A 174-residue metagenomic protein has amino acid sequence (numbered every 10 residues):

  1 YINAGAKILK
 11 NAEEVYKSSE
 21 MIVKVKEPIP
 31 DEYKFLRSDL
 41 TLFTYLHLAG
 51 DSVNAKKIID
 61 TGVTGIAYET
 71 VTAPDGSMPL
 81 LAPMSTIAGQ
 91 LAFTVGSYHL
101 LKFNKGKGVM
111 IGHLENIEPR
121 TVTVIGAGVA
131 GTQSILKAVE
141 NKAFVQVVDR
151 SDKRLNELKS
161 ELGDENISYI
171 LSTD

Functional and structural regions predicted by a protein language model:
N3-I8, K24, F43: Metallocofactor- and cofactor-centric catalytic cores in central/energy metabolism, strongly enriched
G5, S19, D39-L40, G62 (+1 more regions): Short, well-ordered alpha-helix to beta-strand connector turns
A6-S18, I167-D174: Short acidic low-complexity segments
I8, L42, G65-I66, V145 (+1 more regions): Hydrophobic beta-strand scaffold residues
E20, K26-E27, L46-H47: Short glycine-/small-residue-rich Rossmann-like dinucleotide-binding loops
E27, I87, G128-A130: Residue-level detector of alpha-helix initiation sites
P30-R120: Glycine/serine-rich phosphate-binding loop and adjoining beta1-alpha1 elements at the start of nucleotide-handling
G106-D174: Glycine-rich phosphate/diphosphate-binding loop of Rossmann-like nucleotide-binding domains
